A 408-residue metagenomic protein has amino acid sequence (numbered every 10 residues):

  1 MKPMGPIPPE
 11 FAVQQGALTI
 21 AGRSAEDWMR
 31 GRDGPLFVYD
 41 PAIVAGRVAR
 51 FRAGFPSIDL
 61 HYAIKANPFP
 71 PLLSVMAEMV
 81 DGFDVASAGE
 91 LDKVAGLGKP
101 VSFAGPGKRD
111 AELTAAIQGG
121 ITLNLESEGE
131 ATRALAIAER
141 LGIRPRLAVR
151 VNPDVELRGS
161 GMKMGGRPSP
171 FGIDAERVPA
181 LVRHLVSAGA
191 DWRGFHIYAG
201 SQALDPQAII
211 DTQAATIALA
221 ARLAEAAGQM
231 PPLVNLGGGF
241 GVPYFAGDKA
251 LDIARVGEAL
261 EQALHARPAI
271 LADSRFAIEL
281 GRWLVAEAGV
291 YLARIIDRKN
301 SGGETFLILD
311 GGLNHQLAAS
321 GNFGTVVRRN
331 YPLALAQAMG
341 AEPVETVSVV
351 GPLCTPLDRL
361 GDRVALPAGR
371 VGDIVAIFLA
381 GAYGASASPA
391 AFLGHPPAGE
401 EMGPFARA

Functional and structural regions predicted by a protein language model:
M1-E139, I143-R144, S187, D191 (+3 more regions): A charged N-terminal "starter" segment
P3-P6, P153-D297, L366, F392-H395: Active-site loop/helix belt of alpha/beta enzymes
P9, G16-L18, G34-F37, P153 (+12 more regions): Flexible, active-site-adjacent loop/turn segments at secondary-structure boundaries
R23, Y39-G46, N67, P71 (+12 more regions): Conserved active-site and cofactor/substrate-binding residues in soluble primary-metabolism enzymes
D59-H61, G82, P100-S102, T122-N124 (+7 more regions): Structural preference for beta-strand elements that scaffold enzyme active sites
A63-F69, A86-E90, P106-K108, E126-E130 (+8 more regions): Active-site beta-loop-alpha junctions enriched in small/polar residues
P70-L72, L91-V94, R133, L157 (+4 more regions): Active-site-proximal flexible loops/turns
L271-A408: Charged (often Lys/Glu-rich) extended helix/loop segments that serve as interaction or gating elements
